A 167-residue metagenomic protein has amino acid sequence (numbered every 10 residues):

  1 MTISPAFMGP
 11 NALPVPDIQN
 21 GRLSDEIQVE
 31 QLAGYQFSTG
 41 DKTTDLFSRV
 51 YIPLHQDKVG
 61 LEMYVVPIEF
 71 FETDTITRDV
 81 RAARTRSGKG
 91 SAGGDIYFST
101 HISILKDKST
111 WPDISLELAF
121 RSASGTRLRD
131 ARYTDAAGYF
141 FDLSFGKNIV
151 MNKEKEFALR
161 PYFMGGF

Functional and structural regions predicted by a protein language model:
M1-R121, A137-V150: Transmembrane beta-barrel domains of Gram-negative outer membranes and organellar outer membranes
T85, S124-T134, G165-F167: Surface-exposed cleft-lining segments at the edges of enzyme active sites
T134-F167: Detector for outer-membrane/organellar transmembrane beta-barrel domains, recognizing the amphipathic beta-strand
